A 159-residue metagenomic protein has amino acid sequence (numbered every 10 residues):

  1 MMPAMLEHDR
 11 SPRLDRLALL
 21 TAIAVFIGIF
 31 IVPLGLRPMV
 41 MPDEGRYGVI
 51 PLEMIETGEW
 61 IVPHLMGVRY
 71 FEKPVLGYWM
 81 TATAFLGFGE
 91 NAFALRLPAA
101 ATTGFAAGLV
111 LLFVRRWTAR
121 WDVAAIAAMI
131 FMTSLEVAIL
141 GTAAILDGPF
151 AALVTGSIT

Functional and structural regions predicted by a protein language model:
M2-T159: Membrane-integral, polyisoprenol-dependent glycosyltransferases of the GT-C/oligosaccharyltransferase superfamily
